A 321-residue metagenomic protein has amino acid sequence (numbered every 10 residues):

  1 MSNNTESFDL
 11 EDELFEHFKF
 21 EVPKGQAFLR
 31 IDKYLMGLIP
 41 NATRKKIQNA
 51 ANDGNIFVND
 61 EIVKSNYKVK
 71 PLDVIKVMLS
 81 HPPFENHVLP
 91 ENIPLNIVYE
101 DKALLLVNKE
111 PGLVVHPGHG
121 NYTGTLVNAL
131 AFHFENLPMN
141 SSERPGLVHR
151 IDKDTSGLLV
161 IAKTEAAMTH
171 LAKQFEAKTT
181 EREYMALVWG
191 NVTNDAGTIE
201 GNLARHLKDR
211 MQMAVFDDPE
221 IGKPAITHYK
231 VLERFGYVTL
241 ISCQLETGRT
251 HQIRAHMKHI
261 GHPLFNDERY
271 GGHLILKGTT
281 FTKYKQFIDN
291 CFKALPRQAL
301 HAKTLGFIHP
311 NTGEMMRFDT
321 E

Functional and structural regions predicted by a protein language model:
M1-K208: RNA pseudouridine synthases
M1-N49, L95, K208, P219-I226 (+2 more regions): Pseudouridine synthases involved in rRNA/tRNA modification
I56-K64, P111-H116, E246-I260, F265: Generic detector of contiguous secondary-structure segments
S141-K173, T180-E181, M185, A204-H262 (+1 more regions): The conserved catalytic core of RNA pseudouridine synthases
